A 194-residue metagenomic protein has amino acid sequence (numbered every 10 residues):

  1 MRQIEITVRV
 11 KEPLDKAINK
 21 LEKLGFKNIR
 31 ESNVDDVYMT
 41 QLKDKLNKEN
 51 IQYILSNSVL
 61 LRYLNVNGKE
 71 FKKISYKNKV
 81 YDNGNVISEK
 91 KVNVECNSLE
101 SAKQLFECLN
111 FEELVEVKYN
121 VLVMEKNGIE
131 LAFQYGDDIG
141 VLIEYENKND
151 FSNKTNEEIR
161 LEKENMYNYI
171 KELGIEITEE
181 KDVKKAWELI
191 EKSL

Functional and structural regions predicted by a protein language model:
M1-G128, I175-E176, K184-L194: N-terminal strand-loop-strand beta-hairpin
V10, K148-T155: A generic structural motif
N83-E89, E144, T155-E157: A short, polar/proline- and glycine-enriched secondary-structure boundary/capping micro-motif
F133, D138-D150, E164-N165, Y169-K171: Extended, acidic-biased charged interface segments
S152-K185: Mixed-charge, glycine-accented linear interaction segment located at domain edges/termini
